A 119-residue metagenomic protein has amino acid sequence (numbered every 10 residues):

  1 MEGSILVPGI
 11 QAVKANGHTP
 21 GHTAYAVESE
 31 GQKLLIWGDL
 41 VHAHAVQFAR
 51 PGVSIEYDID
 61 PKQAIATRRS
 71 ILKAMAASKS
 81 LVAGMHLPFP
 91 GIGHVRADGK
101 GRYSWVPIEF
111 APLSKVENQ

Functional and structural regions predicted by a protein language model:
M1-A45: Catalytic core of the metallo-beta-lactamase
M1-K14, Q63-S70, A76-K79: Metallo-beta-lactamase
E2-G3, V7, W37, R50-S54 (+4 more regions): Generic secondary-structure boundary/loop-capping signal
T19-H22, I55, R102, P112: A broad, structure-centric signal for solvent-exposed, well-ordered loop/edge residues that line or flank functional
Y25-E28, G38-D39, A49-P51, A97-D98 (+2 more regions): Surface-exposed beta-strand edges and their flanking turn/coil or helix-capping segments
Q32, E56-T67: Short amphipathic alpha-helical interaction segments
H42-D58, G99-I108: Active-site gating loops and adjacent loop-to-helix segments of metal-dependent hydrolytic enzymes
T67-Q119: C-terminal regulatory/interaction regions
